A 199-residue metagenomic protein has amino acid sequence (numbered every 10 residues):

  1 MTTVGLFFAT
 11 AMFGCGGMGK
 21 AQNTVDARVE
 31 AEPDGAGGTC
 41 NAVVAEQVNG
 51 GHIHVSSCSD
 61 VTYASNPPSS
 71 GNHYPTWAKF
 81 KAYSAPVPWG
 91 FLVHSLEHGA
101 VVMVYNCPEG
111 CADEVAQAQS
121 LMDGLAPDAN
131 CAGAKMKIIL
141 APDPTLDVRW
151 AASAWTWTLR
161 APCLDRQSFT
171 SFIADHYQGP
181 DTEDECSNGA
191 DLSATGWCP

Functional and structural regions predicted by a protein language model:
T2-A11: Bacterial N-terminal signal peptides
T10-G38: Ser/Thr-rich, Pro/Gly/Ala-heavy low-complexity intrinsically disordered linkers and tails of secreted extracellular
F13, G37-G38, S56, Y105 (+5 more regions): Extracellular secreted precursors and ectodomains with disulfide-bonded cysteine-rich loops/domains
V29-V93: Surface-exposed, low-hydrophobicity interaction/linker segments
Q47-G50, S65-N66, Q119, S171 (+1 more regions): Extracellular/mature segments of secreted proteins
A85-A129: Mid-length scaffold segments of soluble, non-membrane domains
G124-P199: Helix-rich interaction surfaces within compact, conserved domain-sized segments that mediate assembly or partner
